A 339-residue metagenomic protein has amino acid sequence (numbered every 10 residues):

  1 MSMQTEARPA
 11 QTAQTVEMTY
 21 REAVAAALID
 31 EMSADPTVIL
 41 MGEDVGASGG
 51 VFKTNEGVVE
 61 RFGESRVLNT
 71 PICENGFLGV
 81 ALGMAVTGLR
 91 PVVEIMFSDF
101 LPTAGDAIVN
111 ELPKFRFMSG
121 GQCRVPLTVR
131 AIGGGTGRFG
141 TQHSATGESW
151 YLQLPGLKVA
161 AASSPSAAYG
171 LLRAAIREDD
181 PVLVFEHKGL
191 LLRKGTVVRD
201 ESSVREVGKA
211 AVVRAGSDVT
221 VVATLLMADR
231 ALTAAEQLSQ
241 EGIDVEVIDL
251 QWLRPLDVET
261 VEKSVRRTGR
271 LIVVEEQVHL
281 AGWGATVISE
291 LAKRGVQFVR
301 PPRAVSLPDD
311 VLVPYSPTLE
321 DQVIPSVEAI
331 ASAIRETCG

Functional and structural regions predicted by a protein language model:
M1-F185, L190, D321: Thiamine diphosphate
F52-R61, C123-T128, T136, K188-G339: Thiamine diphosphate
